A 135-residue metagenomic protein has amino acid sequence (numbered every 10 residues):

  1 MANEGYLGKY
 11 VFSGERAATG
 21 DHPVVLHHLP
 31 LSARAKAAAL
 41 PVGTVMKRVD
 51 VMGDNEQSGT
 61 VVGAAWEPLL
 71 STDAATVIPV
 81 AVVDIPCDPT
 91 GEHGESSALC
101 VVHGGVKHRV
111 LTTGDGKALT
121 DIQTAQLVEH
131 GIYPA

Functional and structural regions predicted by a protein language model:
M1-A135: Surface-exposed, low-hydrophobicity beta-strand/loop segments enriched in small/polar/acidic residues
